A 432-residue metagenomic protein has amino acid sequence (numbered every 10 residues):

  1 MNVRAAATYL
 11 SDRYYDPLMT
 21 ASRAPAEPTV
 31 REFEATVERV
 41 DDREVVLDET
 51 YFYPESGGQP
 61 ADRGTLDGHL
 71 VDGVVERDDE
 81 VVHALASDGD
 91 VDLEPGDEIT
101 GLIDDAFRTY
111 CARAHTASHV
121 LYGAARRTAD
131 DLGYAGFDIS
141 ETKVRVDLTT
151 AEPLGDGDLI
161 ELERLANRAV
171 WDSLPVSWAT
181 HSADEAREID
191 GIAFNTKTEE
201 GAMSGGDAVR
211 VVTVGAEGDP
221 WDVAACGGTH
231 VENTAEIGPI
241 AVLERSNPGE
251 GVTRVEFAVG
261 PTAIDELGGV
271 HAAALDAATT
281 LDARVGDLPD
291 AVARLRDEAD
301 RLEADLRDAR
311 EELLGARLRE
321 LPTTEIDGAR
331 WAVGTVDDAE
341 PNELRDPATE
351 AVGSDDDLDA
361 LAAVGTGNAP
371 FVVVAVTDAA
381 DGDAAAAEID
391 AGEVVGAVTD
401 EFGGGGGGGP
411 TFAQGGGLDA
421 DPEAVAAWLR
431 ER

Functional and structural regions predicted by a protein language model:
N2-R432: A glycine- and charged-residue-rich anion-binding loop/surface
